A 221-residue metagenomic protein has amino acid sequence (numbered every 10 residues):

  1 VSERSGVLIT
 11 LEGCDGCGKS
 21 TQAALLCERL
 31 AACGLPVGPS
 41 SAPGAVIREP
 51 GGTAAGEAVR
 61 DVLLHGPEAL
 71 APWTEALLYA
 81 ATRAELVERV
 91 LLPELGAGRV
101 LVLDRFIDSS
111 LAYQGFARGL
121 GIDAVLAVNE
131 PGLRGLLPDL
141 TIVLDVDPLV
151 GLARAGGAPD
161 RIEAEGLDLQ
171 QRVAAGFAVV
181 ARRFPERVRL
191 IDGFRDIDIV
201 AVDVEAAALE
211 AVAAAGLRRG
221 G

Functional and structural regions predicted by a protein language model:
V1-L8, P36: Extreme N-terminal, non-catalytic leader segments that precede Walker-type/kinase nucleotide-binding cores
S2-E3, L25-C27, L149-G221: NTP-dependent small-molecule kinase module
L11: Hydrophobic anchor at the beta1->P-loop junction of P-loop NTPases
G16: Walker A (P-loop) phosphate-binding loop of P-loop NTPases
K19: Conserved lysine of the Walker
Q22: Hydrophobic positions on the alpha1 helix immediately C-terminal to the Walker A/P-loop
L35-L133, D203, A207: ATP-dependent small-molecule kinase phosphotransfer cores that center on conserved nucleotide phosphate-binding segments
R105, S109-A175: A glycine- and Lys/Arg-enriched "phosphate-lid" helix/loop adjacent to the NTP-binding pocket of small-molecule kinases
